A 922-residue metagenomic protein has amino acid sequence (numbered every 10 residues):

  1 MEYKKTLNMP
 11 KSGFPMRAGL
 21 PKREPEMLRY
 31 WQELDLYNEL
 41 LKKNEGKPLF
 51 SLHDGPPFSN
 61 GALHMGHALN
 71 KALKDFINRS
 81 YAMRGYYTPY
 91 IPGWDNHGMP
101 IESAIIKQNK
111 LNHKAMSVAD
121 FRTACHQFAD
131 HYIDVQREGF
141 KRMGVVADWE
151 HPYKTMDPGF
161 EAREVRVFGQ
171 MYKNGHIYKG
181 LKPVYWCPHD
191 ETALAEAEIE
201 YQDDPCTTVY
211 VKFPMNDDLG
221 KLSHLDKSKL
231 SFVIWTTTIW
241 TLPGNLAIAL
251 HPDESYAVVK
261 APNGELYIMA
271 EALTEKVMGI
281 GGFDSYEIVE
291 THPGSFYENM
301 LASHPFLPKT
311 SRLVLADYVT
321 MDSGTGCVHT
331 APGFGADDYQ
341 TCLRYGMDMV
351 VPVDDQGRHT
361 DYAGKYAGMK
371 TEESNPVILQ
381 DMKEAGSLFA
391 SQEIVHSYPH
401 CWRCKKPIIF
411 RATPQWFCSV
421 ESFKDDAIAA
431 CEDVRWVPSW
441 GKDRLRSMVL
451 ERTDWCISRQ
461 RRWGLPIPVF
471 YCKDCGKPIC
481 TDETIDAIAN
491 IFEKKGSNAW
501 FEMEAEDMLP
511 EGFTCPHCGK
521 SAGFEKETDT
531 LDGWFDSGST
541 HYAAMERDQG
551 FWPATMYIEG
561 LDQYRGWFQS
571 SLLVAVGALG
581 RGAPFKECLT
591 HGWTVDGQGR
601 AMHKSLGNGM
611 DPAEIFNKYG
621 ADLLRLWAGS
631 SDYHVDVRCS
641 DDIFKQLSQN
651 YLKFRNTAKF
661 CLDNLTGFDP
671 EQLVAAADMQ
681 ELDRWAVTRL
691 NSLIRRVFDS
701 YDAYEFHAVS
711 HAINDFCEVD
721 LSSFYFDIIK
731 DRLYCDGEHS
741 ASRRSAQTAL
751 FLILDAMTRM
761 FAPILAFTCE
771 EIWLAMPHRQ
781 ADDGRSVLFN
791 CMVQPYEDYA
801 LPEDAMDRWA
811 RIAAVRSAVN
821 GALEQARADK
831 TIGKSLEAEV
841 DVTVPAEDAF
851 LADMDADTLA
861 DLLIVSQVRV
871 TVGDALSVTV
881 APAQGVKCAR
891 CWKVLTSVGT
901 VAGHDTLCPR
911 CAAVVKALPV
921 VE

Functional and structural regions predicted by a protein language model:
E2-L20, E26, Y30-L34, I106-P243 (+15 more regions): Residue patterns forming the tRNA-binding/recognition surfaces of aminoacyl-tRNA synthetases and related DALR
K42-S103, E164, I234-L242, V314-T341 (+4 more regions): N-terminal catalytic cores of NTP/NDP-binding nucleotidyl/phosphoryl-transfer enzymes
D95, V184, P188, L194-Q202 (+8 more regions): Acidic, turn-prone loop/beta-hairpin segments
V184, Y398, I467-V469, G512 (+2 more regions): Residues immediately within or flanking Cys/His clusters that coordinate Zn2+ in small zinc-binding modules
C187, C401, C472, C515-C518 (+2 more regions): Short cysteine-rich clusters marking metal-coordination/redox-active sites
E191, Q460, G476, G519 (+2 more regions): Cys/His-coordinated zinc-binding microdomains
A247, E254-C327, A336-Q340: Protease-associated
Y345-G357, R461-W463, I485-D636: Alpha-helical recognition segments enriched in aromatics with Gly/Pro capping that present substrate-recognition
